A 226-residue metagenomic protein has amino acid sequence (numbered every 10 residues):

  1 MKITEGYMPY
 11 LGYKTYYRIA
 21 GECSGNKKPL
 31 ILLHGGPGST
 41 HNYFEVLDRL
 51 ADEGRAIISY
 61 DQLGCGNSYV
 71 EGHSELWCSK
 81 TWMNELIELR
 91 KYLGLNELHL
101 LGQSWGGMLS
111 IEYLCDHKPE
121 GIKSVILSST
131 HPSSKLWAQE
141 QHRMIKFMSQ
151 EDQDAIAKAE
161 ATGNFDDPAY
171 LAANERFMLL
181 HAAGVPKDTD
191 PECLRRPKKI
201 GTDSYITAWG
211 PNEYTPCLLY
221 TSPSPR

Functional and structural regions predicted by a protein language model:
M1-K14: N-terminal cap/lid segment of alpha/beta-hydrolase-fold proteins
Y13-V70: Conserved HGGG/HGGXW glycine-rich cap/lid loop of the alpha/beta-hydrolase fold
V46-A51, S74-W77, K118, H142-I145: Glycine-rich, phosphate-binding/catalytic loops in enzymes
Q62-W105: Active-site loop/oxyanion-hole signature of alpha/beta-hydrolase fold enzymes
E97-Q139: Conserved hydrolase catalytic core segment
V125-T162: Flexible "cap/lid" loop of the alpha/beta hydrolase fold
E160-P216: Conserved alpha/beta-hydrolase catalytic His-Asp/Glu region
Y220-R226: Conserved small/polar residues in nucleotide/adenosyl-binding loops
